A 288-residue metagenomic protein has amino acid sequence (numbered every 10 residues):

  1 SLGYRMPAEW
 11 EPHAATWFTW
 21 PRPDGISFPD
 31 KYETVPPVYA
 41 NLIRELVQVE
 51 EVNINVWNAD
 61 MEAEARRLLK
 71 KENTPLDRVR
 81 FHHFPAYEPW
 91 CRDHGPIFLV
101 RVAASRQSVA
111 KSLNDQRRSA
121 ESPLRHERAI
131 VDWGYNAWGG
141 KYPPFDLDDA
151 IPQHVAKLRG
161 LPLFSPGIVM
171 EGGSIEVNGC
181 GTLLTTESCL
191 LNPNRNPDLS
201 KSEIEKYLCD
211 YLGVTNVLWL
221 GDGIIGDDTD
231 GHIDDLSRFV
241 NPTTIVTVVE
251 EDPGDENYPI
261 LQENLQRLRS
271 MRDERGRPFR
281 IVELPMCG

Functional and structural regions predicted by a protein language model:
S1-A103, L124-G288: The feature marks the mature, well-folded catalytic cores of soluble enzymes
V102-H126: Intrinsic disorder/low-complexity segments
